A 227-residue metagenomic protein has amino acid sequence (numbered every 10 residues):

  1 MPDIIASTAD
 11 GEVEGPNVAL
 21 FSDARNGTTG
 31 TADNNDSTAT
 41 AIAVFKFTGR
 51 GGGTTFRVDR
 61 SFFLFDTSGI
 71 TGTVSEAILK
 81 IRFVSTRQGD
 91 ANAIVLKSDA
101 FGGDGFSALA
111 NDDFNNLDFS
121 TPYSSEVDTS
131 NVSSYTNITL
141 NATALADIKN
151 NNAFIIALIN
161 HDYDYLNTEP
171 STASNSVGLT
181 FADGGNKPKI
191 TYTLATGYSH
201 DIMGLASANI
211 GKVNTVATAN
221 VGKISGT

Functional and structural regions predicted by a protein language model:
P2, S22-S85: A short beta-strand-loop element at or near the start of a globular domain
P2-V13, R57, L145-G197: Proprotein-processing/basic-patch segments
I5-A9, S85-F154: Beta-strand-rich interaction/scaffold domains
E12, P16-S22: Short, tryptophan-glycine- and acidic/Ser/Thr-enriched carbohydrate-recognition patches
V44, R60-L64, A153-A157, G178 (+3 more regions): Ordered hydrophobic segments in well-structured contexts
G52-T54, R87-D90, G102-D104, H161-S176 (+2 more regions): Short, surface-exposed beta-strand/loop "edge" segments at domain boundaries and coil↔beta transitions
F62-D66, E76-R82, N137-N141, I155-I159 (+1 more regions): Residues within well-ordered beta-strands of beta-sheet-rich folds
L194-T227: Intrinsically disordered, compositionally biased repeat/linker segments
